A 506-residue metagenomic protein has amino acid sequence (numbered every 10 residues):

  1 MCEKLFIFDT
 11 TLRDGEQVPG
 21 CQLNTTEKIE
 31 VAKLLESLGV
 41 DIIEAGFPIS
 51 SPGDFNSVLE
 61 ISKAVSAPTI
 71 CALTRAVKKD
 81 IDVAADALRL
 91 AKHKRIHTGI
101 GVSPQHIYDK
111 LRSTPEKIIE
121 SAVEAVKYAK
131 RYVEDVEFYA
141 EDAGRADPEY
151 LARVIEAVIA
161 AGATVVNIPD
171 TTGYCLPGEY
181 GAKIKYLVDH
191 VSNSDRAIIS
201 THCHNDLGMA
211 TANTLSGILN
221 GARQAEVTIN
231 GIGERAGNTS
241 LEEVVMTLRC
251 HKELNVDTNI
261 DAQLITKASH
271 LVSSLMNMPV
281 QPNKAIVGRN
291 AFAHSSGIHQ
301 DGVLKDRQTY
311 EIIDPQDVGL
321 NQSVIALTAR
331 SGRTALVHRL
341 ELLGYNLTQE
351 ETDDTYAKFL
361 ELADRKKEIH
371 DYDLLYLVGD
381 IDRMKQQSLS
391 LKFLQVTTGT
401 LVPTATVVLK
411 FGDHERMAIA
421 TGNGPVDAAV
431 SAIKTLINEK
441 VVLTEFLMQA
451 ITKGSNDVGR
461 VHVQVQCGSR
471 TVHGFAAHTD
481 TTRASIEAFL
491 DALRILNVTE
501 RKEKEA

Functional and structural regions predicted by a protein language model:
K4-L5, T11, M246, K252-I419 (+1 more regions): A mid-to-C-terminal "edge-of-domain" accessory segment
L5-I7, Q17-I42, F55-A64, K78-I199 (+1 more regions): Alpha/beta enzyme core
D14, V18-P19, F47-P52, S103-Q105 (+5 more regions): Short, small-residue-enriched loops and turns at beta-alpha junctions that line or gate enzyme active sites
Q17, E30-V31, E368-A484: Non-catalytic terminal/interface segments that mediate subunit docking, oligomerization, and allosteric communication
L38, A64, A87, A91 (+13 more regions): Change "in soluble alpha/beta enzymes" to "in soluble alpha/beta proteins
D170-T171, E226-E234, R249-T258, G319-I325 (+2 more regions): Short beta-alpha connecting loops at secondary-structure transitions that line or flank enzyme active sites
C175, A182-K305: Catalytic alpha/beta core domains of metabolic enzymes, predominantly
T471-E505: Mixed-charge, glycine-accented linear interaction segment located at domain edges/termini
